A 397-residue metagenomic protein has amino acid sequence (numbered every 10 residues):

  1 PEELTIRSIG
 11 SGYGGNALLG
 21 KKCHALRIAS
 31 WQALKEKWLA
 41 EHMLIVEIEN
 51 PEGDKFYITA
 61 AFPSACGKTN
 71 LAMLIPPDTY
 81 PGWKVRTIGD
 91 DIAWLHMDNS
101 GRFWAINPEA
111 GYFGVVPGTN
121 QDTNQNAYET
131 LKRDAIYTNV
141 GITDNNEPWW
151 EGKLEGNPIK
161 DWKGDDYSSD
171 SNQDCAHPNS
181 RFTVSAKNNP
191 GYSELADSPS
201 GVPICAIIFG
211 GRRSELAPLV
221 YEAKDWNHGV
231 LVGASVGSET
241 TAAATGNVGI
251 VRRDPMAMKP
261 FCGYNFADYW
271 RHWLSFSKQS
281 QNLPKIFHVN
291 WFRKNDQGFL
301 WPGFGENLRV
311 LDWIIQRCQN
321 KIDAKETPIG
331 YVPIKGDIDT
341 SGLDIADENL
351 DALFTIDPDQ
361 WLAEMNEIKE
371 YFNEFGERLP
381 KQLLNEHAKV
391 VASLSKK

Functional and structural regions predicted by a protein language model:
P1-H42: Charged, amphipathic alpha-helical linker segments immediately N-terminal to NTP-binding catalytic cores
G10, R27-W31, E49-A60, N290-G298 (+2 more regions): Glycine- and acidic
H42-N50: Pre-Walker A adenine-sensing motif
E49-G53, H96-R102: Short acidic-glycine loop/turn motifs at beta-strand connectors
K55-T79: Glycine-rich phosphate-binding P-loop
P81-M97: Short beta-strand-centered segment that lines the nucleotide-binding/catalytic pocket of NTP-utilizing
S100-Y112: A short alpha/beta connector and helix-capping loop motif
V115-K397: Conserved NTP phosphate-binding and transfer environment spanning the P-loop NTPase/kinase superfamily
